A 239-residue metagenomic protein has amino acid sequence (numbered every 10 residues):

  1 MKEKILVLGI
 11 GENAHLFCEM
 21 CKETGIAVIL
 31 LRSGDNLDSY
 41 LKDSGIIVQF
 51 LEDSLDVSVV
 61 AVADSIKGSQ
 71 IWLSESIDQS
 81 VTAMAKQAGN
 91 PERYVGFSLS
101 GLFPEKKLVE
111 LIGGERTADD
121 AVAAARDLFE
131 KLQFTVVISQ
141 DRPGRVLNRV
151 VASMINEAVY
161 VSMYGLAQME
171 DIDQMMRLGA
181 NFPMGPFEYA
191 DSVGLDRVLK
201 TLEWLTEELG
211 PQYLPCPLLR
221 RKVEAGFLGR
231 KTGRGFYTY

Functional and structural regions predicted by a protein language model:
M1-S76, A83-G96, R116-D120, A124 (+3 more regions): NAD(P)-dependent Rossmann-like dehydrogenase/reductase catalytic/cofactor-binding core
E19, D127, Y160: Surface-exposed charge patches
D78-T82, G101-P104: Short gly/pro/ser/thr-enriched loop/turn and capping motifs at secondary-structure boundaries
N90-P91, I112-G114, M154-N156: Short, hinge-like loop/turn segments at secondary-structure boundaries
L99-V109, E130-S153, F187-S192: Conserved Rossmann-fold dehydrogenase catalytic segment
L102-A123, R145, Y160-M163: Short beta-strand and adjoining strand-loop segment in the mid-core of the Rossmann-like NAD(P)-dependent dehydrogenase
V122, L147-N148, I155, V198: A general structural signal for well-ordered alpha-helical segments in protein cores
V151-Y164: Flexible helical/loop "lid" subdomain adjacent to adenine-nucleotide binding pockets
